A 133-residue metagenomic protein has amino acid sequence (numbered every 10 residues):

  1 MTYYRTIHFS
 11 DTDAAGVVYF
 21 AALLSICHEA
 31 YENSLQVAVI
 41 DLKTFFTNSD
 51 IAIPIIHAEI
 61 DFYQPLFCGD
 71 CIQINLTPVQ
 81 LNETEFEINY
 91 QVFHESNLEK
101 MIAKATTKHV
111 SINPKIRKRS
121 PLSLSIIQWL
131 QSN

Functional and structural regions predicted by a protein language model:
M1-I55, I112-N133: Hot-dog-fold acyl-thioester-processing enzymes
M1-Y3, L66-C68, V79-N133: HotDog/MaoC-like acyl-thioester-processing domains
T6, E59, K108: Short aromatic/hydrophobic contact patches that present stacked aromatics for nucleic-acid/ligand binding
H8, Y63, H94: Residue-level recognition of the GNAT/N-acetyltransferase active site
L35-E87, K100-A105: Hydrophobic beta-strand-centered segment that forms part of the acyl-chain substrate-binding groove
